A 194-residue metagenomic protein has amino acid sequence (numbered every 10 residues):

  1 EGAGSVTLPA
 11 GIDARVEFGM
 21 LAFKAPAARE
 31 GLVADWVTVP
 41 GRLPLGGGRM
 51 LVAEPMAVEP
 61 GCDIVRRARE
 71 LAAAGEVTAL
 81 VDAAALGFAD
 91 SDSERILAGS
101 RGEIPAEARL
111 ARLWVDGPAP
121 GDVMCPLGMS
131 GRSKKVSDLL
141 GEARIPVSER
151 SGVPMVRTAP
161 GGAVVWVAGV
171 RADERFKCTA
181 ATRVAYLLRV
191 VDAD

Functional and structural regions predicted by a protein language model:
E1-D194: AMP-forming adenylation/ATP pyrophosphatase catalytic core
